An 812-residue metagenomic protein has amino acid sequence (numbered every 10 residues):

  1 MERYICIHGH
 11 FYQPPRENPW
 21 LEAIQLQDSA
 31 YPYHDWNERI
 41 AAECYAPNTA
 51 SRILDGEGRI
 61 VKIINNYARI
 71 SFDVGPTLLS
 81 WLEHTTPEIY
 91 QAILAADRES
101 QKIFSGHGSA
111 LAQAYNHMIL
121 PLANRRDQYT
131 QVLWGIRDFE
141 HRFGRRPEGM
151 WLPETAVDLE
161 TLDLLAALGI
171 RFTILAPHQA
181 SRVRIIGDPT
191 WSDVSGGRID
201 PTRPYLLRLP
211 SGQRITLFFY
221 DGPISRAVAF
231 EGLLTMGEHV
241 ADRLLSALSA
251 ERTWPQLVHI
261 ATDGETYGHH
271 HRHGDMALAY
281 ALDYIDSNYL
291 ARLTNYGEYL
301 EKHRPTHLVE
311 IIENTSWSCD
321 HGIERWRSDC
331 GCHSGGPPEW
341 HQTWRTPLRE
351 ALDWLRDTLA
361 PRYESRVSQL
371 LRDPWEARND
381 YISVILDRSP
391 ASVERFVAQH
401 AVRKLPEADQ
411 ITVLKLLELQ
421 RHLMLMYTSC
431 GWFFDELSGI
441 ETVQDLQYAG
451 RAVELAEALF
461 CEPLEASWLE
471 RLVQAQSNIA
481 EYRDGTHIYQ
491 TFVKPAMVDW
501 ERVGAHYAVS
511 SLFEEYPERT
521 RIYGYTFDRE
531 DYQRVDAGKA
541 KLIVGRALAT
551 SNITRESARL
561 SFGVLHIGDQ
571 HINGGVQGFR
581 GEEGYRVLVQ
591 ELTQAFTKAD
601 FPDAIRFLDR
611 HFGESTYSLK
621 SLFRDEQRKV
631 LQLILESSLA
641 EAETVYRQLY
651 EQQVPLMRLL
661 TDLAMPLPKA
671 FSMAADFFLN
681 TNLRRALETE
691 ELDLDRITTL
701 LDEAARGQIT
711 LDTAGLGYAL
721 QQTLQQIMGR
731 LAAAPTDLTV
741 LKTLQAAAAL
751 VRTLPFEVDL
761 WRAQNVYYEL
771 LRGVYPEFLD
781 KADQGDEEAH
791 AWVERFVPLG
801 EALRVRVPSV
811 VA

Functional and structural regions predicted by a protein language model:
E2-D55, P76-T77, W191-F513, R534 (+7 more regions): Active-site and substrate-binding clefts of carbohydrate-active enzymes
Y4-G9, P14-R125, T130-Q131, E148-L152 (+2 more regions): Short, well-structured secondary-structure segments
N48-T49, I64-N65, V74, L82-T86 (+3 more regions): Extended, Lys/Arg-enriched charged tracts that mediate electrostatic binding to polyanionic substrates
Q91-F104, G108-S109, L133, R145 (+3 more regions): Acidic, His- and aromatic-enriched active-site or binding-groove loops in soluble protein domains that engage sugars
A123, S181-T190, A227, P305: Short, charged, surface-exposed secondary-structure boundary motifs
Q128-L152, L245-H259: CE4/NodB-like, metal-dependent polysaccharide N-deacetylase domain that modifies extracellular/periplasmic N-acetylated
H141-P189, G264-D283: Catalytic domains of cell-wall/extracellular-matrix polysaccharide-remodeling enzymes, centered on de-N-acetylation
Y650-A812: Extended alpha-helical scaffold segments
